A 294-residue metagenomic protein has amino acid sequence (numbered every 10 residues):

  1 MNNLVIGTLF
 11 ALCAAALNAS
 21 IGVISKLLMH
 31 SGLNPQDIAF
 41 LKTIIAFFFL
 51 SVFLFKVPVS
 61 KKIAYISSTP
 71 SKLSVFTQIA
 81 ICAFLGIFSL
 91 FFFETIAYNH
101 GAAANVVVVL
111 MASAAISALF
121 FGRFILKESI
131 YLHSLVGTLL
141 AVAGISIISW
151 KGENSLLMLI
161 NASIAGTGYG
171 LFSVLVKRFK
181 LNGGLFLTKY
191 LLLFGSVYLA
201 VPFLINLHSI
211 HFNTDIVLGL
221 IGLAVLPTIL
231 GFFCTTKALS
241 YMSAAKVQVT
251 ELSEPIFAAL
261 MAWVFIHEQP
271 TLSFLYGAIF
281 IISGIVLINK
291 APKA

Functional and structural regions predicted by a protein language model:
M1-L41, K151-R178, G219: Glycine-/small-residue-enriched transmembrane alpha-helix faces in small-molecule transporters and effluxers
L17-L33, I38, I45, F91-G101 (+4 more regions): Juxtamembrane C-cap of transmembrane helices in multi-pass membrane transport proteins
A19, F84-F88, F92, A112-F120 (+5 more regions): Hydrophobic/small/kink-forming positions within alpha-helical transmembrane segments of polytopic membrane proteins
S20-G22, V57-N105, L119, I147 (+1 more regions): Specific transmembrane alpha-helical segments of multi-pass solute transporters/efflux pumps, especially DMT/EamA
L28, I38, K42, A97 (+6 more regions): Hydrophobic/aromatic residues within transmembrane alpha-helices of multi-pass small-molecule transporters
H30-S89, S117-A118, G168-F172, K189-N206 (+1 more regions): Transmembrane alpha-helices of multi-pass small-molecule transport proteins
D37, T43-I45, E94-L126, A244-W263: Specific alpha-helical transmembrane segments that line the substrate/conduction pathway and gating interfaces
L50, F121, I130-S149, L199 (+1 more regions): Hydrophobic transmembrane alpha-helices of multi-pass small-molecule transport proteins
